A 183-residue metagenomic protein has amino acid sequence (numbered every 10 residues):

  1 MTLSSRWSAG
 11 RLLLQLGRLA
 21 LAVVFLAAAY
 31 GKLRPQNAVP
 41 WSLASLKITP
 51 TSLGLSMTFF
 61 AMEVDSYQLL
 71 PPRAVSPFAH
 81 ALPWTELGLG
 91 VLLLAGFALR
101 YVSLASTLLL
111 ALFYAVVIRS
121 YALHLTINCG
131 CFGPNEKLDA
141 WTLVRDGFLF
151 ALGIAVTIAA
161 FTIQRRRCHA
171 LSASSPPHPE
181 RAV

Functional and structural regions predicted by a protein language model:
T2-P177: Membrane-interfacial helix-loop segments of redox and metal-homeostasis proteins, especially TM-loop-TM junctions
H178-V183: Intrinsically disordered, low-complexity non-transmembrane regions of multi-pass membrane transporters
